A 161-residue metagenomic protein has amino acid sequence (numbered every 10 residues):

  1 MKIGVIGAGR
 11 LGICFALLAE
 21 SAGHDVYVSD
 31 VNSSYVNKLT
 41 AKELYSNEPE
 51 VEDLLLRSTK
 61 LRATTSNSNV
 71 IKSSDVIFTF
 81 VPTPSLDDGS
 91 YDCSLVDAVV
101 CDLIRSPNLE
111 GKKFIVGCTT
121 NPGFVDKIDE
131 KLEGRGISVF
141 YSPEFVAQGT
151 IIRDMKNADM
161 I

Functional and structural regions predicted by a protein language model:
M1, K112, D159: Nucleotide donor/acceptor-binding cores
M1-E43: NAD(P)+-binding Rossmann beta1-loop-alpha1 motif at the extreme N-terminus of oxidoreductases
G4, Y27, R62, K113-I115 (+1 more regions): A structural signal for isolated positions on well-ordered beta-strands in alpha/beta enzyme cores
D25, V31-S74, T83-S90: Conserved N-terminal Rossmann-fold NAD(P) cofactor-binding segment
K72-V76, L109-K112: Short acidic/histidine-rich motifs immediately flanking catalytic phosphotransfer sites in two-component signaling
I77-T79, V116: Redox-cofactor binding/interface segments in oxidoreductases and associated redox assembly factors
T79, I151-I161: Dinucleotide-binding Rossmann-like beta1-alpha1 core, especially the glycine-rich loop that anchors the ADP
S85-T150: Rossmann-like NAD(P)(H) cofactor-binding subdomain of soluble oxidoreductases
